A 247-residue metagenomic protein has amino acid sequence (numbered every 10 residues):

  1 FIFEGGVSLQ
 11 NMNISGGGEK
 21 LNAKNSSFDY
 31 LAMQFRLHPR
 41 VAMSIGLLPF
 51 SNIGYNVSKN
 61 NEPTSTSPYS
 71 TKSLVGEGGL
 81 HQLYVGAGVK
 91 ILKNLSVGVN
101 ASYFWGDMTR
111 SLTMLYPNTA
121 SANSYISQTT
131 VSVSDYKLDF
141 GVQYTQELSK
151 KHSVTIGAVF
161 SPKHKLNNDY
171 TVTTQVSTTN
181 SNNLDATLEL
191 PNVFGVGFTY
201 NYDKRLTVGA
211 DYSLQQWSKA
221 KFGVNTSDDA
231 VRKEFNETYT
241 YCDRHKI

Functional and structural regions predicted by a protein language model:
F1, M33-L37: Outer-membrane beta-barrel pore proteins
F1-N13: Transmembrane beta-strand segments of Gram-negative outer membrane beta-barrel proteins
I14-K20, F28, R36-I247: Outer-membrane beta-barrel porins/channels
A23: Extracellular/lumenal carbohydrate-interaction signature centered on repeated Trp-anchored short motifs
